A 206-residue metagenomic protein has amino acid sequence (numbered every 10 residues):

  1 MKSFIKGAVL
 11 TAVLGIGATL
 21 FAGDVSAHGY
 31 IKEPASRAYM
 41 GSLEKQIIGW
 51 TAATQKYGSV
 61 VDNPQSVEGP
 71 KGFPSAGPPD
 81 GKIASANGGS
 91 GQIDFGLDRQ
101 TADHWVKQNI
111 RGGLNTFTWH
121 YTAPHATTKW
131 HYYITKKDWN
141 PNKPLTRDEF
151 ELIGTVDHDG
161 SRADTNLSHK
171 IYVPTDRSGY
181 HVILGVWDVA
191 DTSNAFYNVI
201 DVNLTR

Functional and structural regions predicted by a protein language model:
M1-V9: Bacterial N-terminal signal peptides that target proteins for export
T11-T19: Bacterial N-terminal signal peptides
L20-A27: Sec/Tat signal peptide C-region and signal peptidase I cleavage site
H28-T146: N-terminal "mature-chain" segments and other terminal, solvent-exposed stretches
T135, S178-T192: Internal, hydrophobic beta-strand segments that form the core of beta-sheet-rich folds
L145-Y172: Extracellular carbohydrate recognition and processing domains and analogous Trp-centered ligand-binding platforms
Y172-S178: Short, surface-exposed loop/turn segments at beta-strand-coil junctions that are enriched for proline with nearby
A195-R206: Short beta-strand elements
